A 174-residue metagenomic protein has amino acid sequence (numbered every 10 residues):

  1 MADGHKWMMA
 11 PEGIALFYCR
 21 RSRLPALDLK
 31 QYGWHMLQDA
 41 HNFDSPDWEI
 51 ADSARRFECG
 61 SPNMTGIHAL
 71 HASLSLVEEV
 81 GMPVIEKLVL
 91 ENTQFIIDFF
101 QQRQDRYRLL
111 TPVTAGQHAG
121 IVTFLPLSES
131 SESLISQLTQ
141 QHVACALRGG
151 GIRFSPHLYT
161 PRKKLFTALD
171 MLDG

Functional and structural regions predicted by a protein language model:
M1-N42: Active-site PLP attachment segment
A2-G4, T111, F124, F154-S155: Thr-Gly-centered strand-to-loop micro-motif
Y18-R21, L74, E78, L172: Short, hydrophobic alpha-helical segments
N42-I96: Structural motif of enzymes handling amino- and sulfur-group chemistry
A54, Q117-I121, G149-R153: Short, solvent-exposed beta-strand edge segments and adjacent coil->beta transition regions
E58, V80-L125: Conserved small-domain helix->loop->beta segment predominantly found in fold-type I
S130-G174: PLP-dependent enzyme catalytic core of the Aspartate aminotransferase-like
